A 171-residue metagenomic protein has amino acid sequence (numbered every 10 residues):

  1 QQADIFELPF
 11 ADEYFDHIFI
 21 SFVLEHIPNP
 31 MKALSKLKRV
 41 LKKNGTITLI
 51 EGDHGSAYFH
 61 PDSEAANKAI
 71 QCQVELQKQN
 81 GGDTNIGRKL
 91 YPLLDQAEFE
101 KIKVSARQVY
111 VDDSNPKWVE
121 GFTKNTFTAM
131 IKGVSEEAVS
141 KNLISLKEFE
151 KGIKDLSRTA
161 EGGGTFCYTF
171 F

Functional and structural regions predicted by a protein language model:
Q2: Conserved residues in the N-terminal Rossmann fold of short-chain dehydrogenase/reductase
F6-I18: A short acidic, Gly/Pro-enriched loop at the edge of an enzyme's catalytic core that lines a small-molecule cofactor
D16-M31: A short SAM/SAH-binding and catalytic strip from SAM-dependent methyltransferases
P28, K42, F99: Short conserved AdoMet
M31-T46: A short glycine-rich, Lys/Arg-flanked "PGG" loop and its adjoining helix->strand segment in the class I
T48-K117, N125: Conserved catalytic/acceptor-binding region of the Class I
K103-F171: Conserved Class I S-adenosyl-L-methionine
